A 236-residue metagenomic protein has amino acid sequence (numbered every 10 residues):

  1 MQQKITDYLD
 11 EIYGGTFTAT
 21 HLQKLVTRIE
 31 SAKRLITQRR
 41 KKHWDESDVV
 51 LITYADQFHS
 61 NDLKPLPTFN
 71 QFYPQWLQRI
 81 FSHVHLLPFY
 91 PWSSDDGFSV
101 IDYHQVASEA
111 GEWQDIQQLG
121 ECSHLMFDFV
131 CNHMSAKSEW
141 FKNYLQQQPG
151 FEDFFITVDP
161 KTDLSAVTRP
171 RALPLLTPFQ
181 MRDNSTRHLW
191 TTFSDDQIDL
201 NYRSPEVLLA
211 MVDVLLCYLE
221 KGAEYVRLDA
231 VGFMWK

Functional and structural regions predicted by a protein language model:
Q2-L209, E220, V231-K236: Acidic/aromatic-lined carbohydrate-recognition and catalytic surfaces of CAZymes acting on diverse glycans
L215, L219, V226-A230: Extended, hydrophobic alpha-helical segments in both membrane/secreted and soluble proteins
